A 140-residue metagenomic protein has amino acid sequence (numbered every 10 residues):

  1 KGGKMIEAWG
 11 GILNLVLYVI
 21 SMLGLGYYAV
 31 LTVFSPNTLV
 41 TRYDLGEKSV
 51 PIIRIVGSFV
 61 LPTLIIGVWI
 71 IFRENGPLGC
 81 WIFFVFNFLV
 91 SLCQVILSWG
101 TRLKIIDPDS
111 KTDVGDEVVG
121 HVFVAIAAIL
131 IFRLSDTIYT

Functional and structural regions predicted by a protein language model:
K1-M5: Short, Lys/Arg-enriched N-terminal segments with co-localized hydrophobic residues within the first ~10-30 amino acids
I6, I20-I52: Hydrophobic transmembrane helix segments
L23-A29, V50-F72, L89-V95: Core segments of alpha-helical transmembrane spans in multipass integral membrane proteins
Y43-E47, P77-F83, P108-V118: Non-cytosolic membrane-interface motifs at loop->transmembrane helix junctions
V60, F83-T101, H121-A128: Hydrophobic alpha-helical membrane segments
G67-V85: Juxtamembrane helix-break-helix junctions at the cytosolic face of small multi-pass alpha-helical membrane proteins
I96-D116, T137: Membrane-helix boundary connector in multi-pass membrane proteins
I129-T140: Juxtamembrane boundary at the C-terminal end of a transmembrane helix
